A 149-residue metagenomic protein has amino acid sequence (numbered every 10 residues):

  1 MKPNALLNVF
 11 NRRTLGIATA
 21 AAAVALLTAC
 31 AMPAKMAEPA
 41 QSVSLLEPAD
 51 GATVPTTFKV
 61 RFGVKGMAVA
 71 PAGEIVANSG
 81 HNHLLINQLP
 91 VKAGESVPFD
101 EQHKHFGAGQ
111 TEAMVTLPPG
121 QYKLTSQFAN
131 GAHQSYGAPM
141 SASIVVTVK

Functional and structural regions predicted by a protein language model:
K2-T19: Bacterial N-terminal signal peptides that target proteins for export
R12-G16, A40-Q41, L45, M114: Hydrophobic alpha-helical segments with strong N-terminal bias
L26-A29: C-terminal motif of bacterial Sec signal peptides marking the signal peptidase cleavage site
A31-P33: Bacterial signal peptide processing site
K35-P55: Short, compositionally biased P/S/T/A/G/V-rich stretches that sit at domain boundaries
G51, T57-K65, A70-K149: Long, low-complexity serine/threonine/glycine- and acidic-rich segments characteristic of extracellular
